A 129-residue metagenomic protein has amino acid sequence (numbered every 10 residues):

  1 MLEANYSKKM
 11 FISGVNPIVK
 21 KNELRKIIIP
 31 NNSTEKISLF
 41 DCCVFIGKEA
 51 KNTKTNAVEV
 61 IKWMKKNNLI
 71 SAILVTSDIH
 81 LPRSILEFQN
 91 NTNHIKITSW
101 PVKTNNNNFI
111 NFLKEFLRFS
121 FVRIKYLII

Functional and structural regions predicted by a protein language model:
M1-F112: A structural signal for short, hydrophobic/glycine-enriched beta-strand patches
N108-I129: A transmembrane-helix-recognition feature enriched in membrane-embedded lipid enzymes and envelope glyco-/phospholipid
